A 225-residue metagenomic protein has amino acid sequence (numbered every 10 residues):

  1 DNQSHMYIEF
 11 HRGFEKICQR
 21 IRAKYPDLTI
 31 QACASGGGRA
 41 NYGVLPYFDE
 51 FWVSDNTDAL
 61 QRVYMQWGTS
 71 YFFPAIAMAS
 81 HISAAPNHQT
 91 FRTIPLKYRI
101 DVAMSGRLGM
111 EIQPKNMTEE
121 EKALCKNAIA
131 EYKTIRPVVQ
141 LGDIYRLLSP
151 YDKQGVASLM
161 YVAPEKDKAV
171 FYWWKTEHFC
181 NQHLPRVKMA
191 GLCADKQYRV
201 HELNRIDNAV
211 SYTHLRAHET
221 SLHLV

Functional and structural regions predicted by a protein language model:
D1-N87, N116: Active-site neighborhood of glycoside hydrolase catalytic domains
I30, A103, F171, V200: Conserved, mostly hydrophobic/aromatic
A32-A40, E121-K122, R146-D152: A glycine-rich phosphate-binding loop feature that marks nucleotide/adenosyl-phosphate handling sites
G37-Y42, P86-T90, E111-Q113, E119-E120 (+2 more regions): Flexible loop/turn segments at secondary-structure boundaries
D101-I144: Catalytic cores of secreted or luminal carbohydrate-active enzymes
P150-A194: Carbohydrate-binding surface patches
A190-I206: Solvent-exposed beta-hairpin/edge-strand motifs
T213-T220: Conserved small/polar residues in nucleotide/adenosyl-binding loops
